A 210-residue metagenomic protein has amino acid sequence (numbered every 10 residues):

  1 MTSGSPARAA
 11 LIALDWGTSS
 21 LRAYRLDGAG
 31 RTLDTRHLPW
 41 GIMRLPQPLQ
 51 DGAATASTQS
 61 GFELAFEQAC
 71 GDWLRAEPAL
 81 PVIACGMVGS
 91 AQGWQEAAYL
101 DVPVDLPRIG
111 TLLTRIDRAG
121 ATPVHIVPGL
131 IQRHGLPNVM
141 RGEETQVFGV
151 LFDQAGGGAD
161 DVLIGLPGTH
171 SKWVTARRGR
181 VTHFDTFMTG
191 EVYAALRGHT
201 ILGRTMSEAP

Functional and structural regions predicted by a protein language model:
T2-P6, R75, D117-A119, D153-G158 (+1 more regions): Solvent-exposed alpha-helices and their adjacent loops that cap or buttress functional pockets in soluble metabolic
L11-D15, P81-I83, V162-L166: Short glycine-aspartate micro-motif
L11-S60: Short glycine-rich, Thr/Ser-proximal phosphate-binding strand/loop in the N-terminal lobe of ATP-dependent enzymes
G17-R22, L38, M87-A91, L166-K172: Gly/Ser/Thr-rich loops at beta-strand to alpha-helix junctions that form or flank small-molecule/cofactor-binding
D27-R31, G120, T175-R180: Short acidic-glycine loop/turn motifs at beta-strand connectors
M43-L45, I131-G158, V162-L163, P167-P210: Glycine-rich phosphate-binding loop plus the immediately following alpha-helix
G52-E77: Conserved active-site "lid/cap" helical segment
G71-P137: Short beta-strand-loop/turn "lid" adjacent to the catalytic site in phosphate-handling enzymes
